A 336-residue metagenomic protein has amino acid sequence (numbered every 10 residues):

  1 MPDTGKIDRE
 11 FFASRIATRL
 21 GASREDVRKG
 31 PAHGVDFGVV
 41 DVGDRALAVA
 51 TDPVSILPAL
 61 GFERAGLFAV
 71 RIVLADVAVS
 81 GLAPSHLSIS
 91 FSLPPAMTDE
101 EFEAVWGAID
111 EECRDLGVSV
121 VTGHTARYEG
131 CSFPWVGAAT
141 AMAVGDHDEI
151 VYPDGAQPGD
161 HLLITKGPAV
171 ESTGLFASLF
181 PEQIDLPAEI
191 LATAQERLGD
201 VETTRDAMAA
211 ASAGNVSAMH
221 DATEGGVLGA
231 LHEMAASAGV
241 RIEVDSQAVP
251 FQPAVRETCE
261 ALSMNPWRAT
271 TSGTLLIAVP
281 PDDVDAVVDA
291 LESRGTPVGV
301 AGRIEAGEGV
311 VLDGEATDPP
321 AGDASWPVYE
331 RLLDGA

Functional and structural regions predicted by a protein language model:
M1-A59, D110-C113, G117-V118, Y329-A336: Extreme N-terminal cap/leader segments of soluble proteins
D26-K29, F37-V39, D76, I109-E111 (+7 more regions): A generic local secondary-structure boundary/capping motif
R28-A32, A48-A50, V120-H124, I164-K166 (+4 more regions): General beta-strand structural signal in soluble alpha/beta enzymes
F62-L87, G107-D115, T203-A209, G229-E233: Small-aliphatic-rich amphipathic alpha-helix that forms the alpha element of a beta-alpha
H86-L179: Glycine-rich anion-binding loops of enzyme active sites
A96, E196-T271: Active-site-proximal betaalpha loop/short-helix elements that scaffold phosphoryl/nucleotidyl transfer chemistry
V279-V284: Helix N-cap motif at beta-to-alpha junctions
L291-A336: Acidic, Ser/Thr/Pro-rich beta/coil linker or hinge segments at domain junctions
